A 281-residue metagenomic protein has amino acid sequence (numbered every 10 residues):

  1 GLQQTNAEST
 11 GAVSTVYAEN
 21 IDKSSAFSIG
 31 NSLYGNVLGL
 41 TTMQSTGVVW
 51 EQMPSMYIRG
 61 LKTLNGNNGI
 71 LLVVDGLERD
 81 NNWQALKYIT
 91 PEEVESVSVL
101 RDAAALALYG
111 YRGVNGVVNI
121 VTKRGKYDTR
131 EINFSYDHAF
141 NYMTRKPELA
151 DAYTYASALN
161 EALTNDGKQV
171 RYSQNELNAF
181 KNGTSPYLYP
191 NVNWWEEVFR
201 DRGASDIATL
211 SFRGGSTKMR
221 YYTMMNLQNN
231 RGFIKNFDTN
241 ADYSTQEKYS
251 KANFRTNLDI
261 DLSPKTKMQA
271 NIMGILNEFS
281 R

Functional and structural regions predicted by a protein language model:
L2-L71, D75-R79, A85-L86, P91-S98 (+1 more regions): Membrane-proximal, glycine/serine-rich, low-complexity loop/turn segments characteristic of large bacterial
